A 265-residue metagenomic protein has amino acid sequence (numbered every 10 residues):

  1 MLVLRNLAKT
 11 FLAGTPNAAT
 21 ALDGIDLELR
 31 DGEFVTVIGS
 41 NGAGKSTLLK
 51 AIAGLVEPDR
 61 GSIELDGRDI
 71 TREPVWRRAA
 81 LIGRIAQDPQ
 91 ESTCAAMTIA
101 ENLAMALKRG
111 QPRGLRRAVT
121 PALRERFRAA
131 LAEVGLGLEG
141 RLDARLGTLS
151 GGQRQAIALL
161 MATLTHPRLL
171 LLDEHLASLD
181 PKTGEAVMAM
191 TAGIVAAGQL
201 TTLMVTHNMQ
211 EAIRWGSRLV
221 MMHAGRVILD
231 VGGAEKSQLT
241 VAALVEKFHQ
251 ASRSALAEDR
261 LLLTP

Functional and structural regions predicted by a protein language model:
M1, T10-G24, P74: A short, flexible loop at the N-terminus of ABC-type nucleotide-binding domains that lies
T15, D69-G83, E91, R113-R116 (+2 more regions): ABC ATPase NBD coupling module
I38-S40: The feature captures the beta-strand-to-loop junction immediately N-terminal to the Walker
A53: Helix-to-loop junction immediately C-terminal to a conserved catalytic motif
G61-R68, L229-V231: Conserved ABC transporter NBD signature motif
A162-T163: ABC ATPase C-loop
T206-H207: H-loop/switch region of ABC-family ATPase nucleotide-binding domains
R226-S252: Conserved beta-strand-loop-alpha-helix hinge in the C-terminal portion of ABC ATPase nucleotide-binding domains
